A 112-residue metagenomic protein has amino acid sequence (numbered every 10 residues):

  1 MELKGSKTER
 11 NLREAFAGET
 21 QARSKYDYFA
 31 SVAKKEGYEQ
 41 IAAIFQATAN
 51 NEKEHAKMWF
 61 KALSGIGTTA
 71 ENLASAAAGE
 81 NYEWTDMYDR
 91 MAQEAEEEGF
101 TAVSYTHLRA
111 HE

Functional and structural regions predicted by a protein language model:
M1-K7, A22-A43, K61-T69, M91-A102: Helix-loop segments that flank and shape redox-cofactor active sites
N11-A17, A30: Short, recurring structural edge motifs at helix starts
A22, H55-K57, W84: Short loop/beta submotifs within extracellular cysteine-rich repeat domains
A47-A49, E80: Transmembrane helix-bundle signature of multi-pass membrane transporters/permeases
E52: Conserved histidines in hydrophobic membrane contexts and catalytic metal-binding motifs
L63-D86, M91: Helix-adjacent hinge/juxtasegments
T106-E112: Conserved small/polar residues in nucleotide/adenosyl-binding loops
